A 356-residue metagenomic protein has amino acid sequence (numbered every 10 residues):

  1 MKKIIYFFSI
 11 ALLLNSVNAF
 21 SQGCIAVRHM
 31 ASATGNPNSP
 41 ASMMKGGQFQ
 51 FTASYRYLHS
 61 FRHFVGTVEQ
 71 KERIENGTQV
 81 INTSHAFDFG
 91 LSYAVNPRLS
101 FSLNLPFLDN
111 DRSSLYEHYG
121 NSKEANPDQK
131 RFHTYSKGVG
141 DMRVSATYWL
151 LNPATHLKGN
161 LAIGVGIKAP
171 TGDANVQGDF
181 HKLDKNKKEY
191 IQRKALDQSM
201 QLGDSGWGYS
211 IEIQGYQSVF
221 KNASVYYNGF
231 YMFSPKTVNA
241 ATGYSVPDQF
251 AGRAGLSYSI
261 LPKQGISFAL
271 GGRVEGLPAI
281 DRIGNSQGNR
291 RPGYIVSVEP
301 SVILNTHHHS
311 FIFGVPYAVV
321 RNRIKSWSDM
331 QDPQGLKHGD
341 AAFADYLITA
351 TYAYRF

Functional and structural regions predicted by a protein language model:
L14-N18: N-terminal signal peptide c-region/cleavage motif recognized by signal peptidases
Q22-A26, S39-Q48, S60-R62, R98 (+5 more regions): Short loop/turn motifs that connect adjacent beta-strands in outer-membrane beta-barrel proteins
S39-S42, A53-Y55, F89-Y93, L103 (+8 more regions): Residues on the lipid-exposed face of transmembrane beta-strands in outer-membrane beta-barrel proteins
G47, T83-F87, D128, S136-M142 (+5 more regions): Residues that define the transmembrane beta-barrel architecture of outer-membrane proteins
F49-H59, L103-F107, I163-A169, Y227-Y231 (+3 more regions): Transmembrane beta-barrel strands of outer-membrane/channel proteins
Y57-A86, S199: Surface-exposed strand-loop-strand hairpins of Gram-negative outer-membrane beta-barrel proteins
F64-G66, R73, M232-F356: Outer membrane beta-barrel transmembrane domains
N110-T242: Outer-membrane pore/translocation modules
